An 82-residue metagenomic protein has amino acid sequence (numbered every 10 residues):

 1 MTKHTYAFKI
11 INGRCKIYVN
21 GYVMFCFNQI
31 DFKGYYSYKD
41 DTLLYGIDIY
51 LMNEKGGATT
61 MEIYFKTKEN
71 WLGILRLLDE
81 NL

Functional and structural regions predicted by a protein language model:
M1-H4, L82: Short, Lys/Arg-enriched, disordered terminal segments
K3-T5, M24, G57-E62: Short, mixed charged/polar active-site loops that provide acid/base catalysis or chelate metal/phosphate cofactors
K3-Y18: Conserved beta-hairpin
R14-Y36: Phosphoinositide-binding peripheral membrane targeting modules
K33-L82: Acidic, Ser/Thr- and proline-rich intrinsically disordered linker/docking segments of eukaryotic scaffolds
